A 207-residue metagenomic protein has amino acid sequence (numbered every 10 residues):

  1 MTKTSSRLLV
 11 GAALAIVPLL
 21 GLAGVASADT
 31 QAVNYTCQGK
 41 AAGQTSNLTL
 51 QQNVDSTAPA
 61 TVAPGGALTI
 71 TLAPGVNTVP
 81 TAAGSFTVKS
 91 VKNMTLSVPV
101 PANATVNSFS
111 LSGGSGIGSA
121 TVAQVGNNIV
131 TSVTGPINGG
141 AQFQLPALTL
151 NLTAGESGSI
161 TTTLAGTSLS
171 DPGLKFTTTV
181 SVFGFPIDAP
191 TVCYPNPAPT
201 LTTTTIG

Functional and structural regions predicted by a protein language model:
M1-A28: Secretory targeting and sorting signals
D29-F86, N103-G139, Y194-G207: Serine/threonine-rich, low-complexity linker/repeat segments that form flexible spacers/stalks
T78-T87, N138-A141, G155, L169-T179: Short, cysteine-centered beta-strand-loop-beta hairpins and adjacent loop/turn segments enriched in charged/polar
F86-T95: Short coil-to-beta strand junction motifs in C2/discoidin
M94-A102: A short, surface-exposed beta-strand/turn
G135-I160: Low-complexity, intrinsically disordered segments enriched in Ser/Thr together with acidic residues
A154-G207: Extracellularly exposed regions in secreted/surface proteins, prominently low-complexity, repeat-rich
